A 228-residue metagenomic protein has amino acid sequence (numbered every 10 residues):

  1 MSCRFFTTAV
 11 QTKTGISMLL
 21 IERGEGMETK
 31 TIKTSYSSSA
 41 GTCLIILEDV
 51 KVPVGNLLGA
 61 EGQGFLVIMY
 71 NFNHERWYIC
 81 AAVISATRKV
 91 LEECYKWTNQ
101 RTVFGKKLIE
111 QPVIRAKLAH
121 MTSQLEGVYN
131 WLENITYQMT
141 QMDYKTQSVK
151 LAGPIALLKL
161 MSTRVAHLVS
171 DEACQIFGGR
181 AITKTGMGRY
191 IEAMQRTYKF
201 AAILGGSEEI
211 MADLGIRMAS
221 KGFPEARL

Functional and structural regions predicted by a protein language model:
M1-E28: A short core secondary-structure module
R4, G41, A156: Exposed loop/turn and edge beta-strand positions of beta-sandwich/beta-sheet ligand-binding modules
Q11, S35-S38, I203: A general structural signal for short secondary-structure junctions and capping/turn motifs
G15, K33, T42, D171 (+1 more regions): A generic hydrophobic-helix recognition signal that picks specific residues within alpha-helical hydrophobic
E22-P53: Flexible, small-/acidic-enriched active-site or ligand-binding loops
G26, Y36-S38, E61-Q63, M187-M194: Short, surface-exposed loop/turn microsegments at beta-strand edges and helix-strand junctions
I46, Y70-L228: Alpha-helical interface subdomain recognition
D49-V67: Long, acidic (Asp/Glu-rich), low-complexity accessory segments flanking structured domains
